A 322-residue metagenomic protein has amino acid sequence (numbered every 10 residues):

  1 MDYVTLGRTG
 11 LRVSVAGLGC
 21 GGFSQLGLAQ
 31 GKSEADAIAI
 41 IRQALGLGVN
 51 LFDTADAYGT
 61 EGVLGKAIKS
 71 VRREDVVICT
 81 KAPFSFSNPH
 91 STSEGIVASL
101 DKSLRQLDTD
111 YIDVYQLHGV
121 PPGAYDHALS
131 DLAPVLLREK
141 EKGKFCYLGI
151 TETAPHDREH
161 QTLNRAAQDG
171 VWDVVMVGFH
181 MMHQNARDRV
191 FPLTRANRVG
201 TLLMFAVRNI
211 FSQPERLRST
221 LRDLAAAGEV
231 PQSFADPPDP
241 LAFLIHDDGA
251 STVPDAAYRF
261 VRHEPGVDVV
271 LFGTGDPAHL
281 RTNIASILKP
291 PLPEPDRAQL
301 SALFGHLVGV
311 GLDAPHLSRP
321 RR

Functional and structural regions predicted by a protein language model:
M1-L11, G65-K69, I96-L107, R189-R198: Short amphipathic alpha-helices and their capping/turn segments at secondary-structure boundaries
M1-V76, V135: N-terminal binding-site loop/beta-alpha segment at the start of enzyme catalytic domains that lines or forms
L6, L18, A37, A44 (+11 more regions): Conserved, mostly hydrophobic/aromatic
T9-A16, L47-L51, R72-V76, T109-D113 (+4 more regions): Short, well-ordered coil/turn segments that N-cap beta-strands
A16-G19, D53-A55, C79-K81, Y115-H118 (+4 more regions): A cross-family glycoside hydrolase active-site/sugar-binding cleft signature
G22-E34, I150-P155, D236, P240-D247: Glycine-rich phosphate-binding "P-loop"
L26, R42, N88-R189, V199-L202: Glycine/proline-rich, positively charged, aromatic-decorated active-site loop/lid region on the catalytic face
L45, R189-R322: Structured C-terminal cap/extension of enzyme domains
